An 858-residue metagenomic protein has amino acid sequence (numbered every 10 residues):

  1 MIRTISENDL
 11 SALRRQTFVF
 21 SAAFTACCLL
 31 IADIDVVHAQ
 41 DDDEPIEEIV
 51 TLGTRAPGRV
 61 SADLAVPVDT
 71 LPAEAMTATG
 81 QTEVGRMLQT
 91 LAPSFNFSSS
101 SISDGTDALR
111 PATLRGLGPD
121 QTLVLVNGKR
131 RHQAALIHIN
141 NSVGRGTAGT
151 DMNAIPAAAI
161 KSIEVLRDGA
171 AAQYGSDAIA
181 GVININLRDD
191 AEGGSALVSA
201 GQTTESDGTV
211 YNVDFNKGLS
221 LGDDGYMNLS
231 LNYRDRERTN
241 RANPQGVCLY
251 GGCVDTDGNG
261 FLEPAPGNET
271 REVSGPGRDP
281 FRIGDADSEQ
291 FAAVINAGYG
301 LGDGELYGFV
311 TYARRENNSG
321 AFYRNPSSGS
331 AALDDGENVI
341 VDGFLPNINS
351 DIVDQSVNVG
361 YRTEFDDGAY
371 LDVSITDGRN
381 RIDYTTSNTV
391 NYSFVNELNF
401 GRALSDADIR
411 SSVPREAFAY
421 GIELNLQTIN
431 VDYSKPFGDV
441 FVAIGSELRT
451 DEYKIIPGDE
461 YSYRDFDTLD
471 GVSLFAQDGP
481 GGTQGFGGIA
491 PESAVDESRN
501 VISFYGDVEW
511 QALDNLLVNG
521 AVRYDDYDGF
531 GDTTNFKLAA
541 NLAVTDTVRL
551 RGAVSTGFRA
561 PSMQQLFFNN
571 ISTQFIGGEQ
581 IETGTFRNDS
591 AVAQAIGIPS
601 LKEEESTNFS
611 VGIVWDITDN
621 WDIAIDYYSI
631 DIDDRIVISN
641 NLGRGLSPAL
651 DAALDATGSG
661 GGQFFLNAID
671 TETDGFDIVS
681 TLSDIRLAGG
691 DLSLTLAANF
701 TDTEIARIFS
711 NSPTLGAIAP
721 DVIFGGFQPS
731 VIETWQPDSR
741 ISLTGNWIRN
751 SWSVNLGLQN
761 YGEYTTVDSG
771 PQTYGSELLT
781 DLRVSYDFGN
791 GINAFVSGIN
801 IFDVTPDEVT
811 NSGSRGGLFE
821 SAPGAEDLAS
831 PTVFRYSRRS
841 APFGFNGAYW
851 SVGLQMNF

Functional and structural regions predicted by a protein language model:
I49-T79, T106, A135-R145: N-terminal periplasmic "start-of-domain" segments of outer-membrane beta-barrel proteins
V84-M87, L91, A112, L125 (+4 more regions): N-terminal periplasmic accessory domains that precede and gate Gram-negative outer-membrane beta-barrel machines
Q89-A134: Extracytoplasmic beta-strand/coil segments of soluble accessory domains associated with Gram-negative outer-membrane
K129-R167: Short acidic/polar hinge/loop motifs at secondary-structure boundaries that mediate gating or recognition
A134, D702-T703, L758-T765, Y786-F858: C-terminal beta-signal and adjacent terminal beta-strands/loops of Gram-negative outer-membrane beta-barrel proteins
E205-A321, N325-D342, P346-D366, D787: Transmembrane beta-barrel wall of Gram-negative outer-membrane proteins
F344-N358, E364-D366, I375-D377, T386-L517 (+1 more regions): Outer-membrane beta-barrel transmembrane domain signature of Gram-negative proteins, especially the mid-to-C-terminal
I444, D622, Y627-D768, N857: Gram-negative outer-membrane beta-barrel transporters
